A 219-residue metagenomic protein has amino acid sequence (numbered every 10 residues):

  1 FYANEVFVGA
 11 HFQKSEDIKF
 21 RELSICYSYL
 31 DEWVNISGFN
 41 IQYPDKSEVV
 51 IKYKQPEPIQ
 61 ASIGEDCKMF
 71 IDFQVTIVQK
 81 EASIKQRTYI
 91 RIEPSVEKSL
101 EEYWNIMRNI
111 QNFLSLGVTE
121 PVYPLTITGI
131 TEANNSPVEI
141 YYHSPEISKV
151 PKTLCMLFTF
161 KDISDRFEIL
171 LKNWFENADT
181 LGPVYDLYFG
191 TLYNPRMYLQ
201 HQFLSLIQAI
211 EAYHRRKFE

Functional and structural regions predicted by a protein language model:
F1-D186, Y193-M197: Charged, non-catalytic interaction/linker regions at domain boundaries that couple catalytic cores to substrate
Y188-F218: Short, hydrophobic, well-ordered secondary-structure elements
